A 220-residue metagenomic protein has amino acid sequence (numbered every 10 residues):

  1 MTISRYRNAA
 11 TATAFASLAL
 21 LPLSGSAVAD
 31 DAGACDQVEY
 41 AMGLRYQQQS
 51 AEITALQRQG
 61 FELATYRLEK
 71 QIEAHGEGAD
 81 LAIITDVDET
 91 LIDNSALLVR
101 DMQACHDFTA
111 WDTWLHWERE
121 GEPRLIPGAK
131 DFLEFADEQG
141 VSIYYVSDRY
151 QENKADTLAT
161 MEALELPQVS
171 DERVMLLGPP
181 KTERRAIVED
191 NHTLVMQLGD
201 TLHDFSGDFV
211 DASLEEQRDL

Functional and structural regions predicted by a protein language model:
T2-A14: Bacterial N-terminal signal peptides that target proteins for export
T2-S4, A27-T85: Non-catalytic pre-domain segments flanking phosphatase-related domains
A12-P22: Bacterial N-terminal signal peptides
D30-A34, A51, Y150-L220: C-terminal cap/substrate-recognition subdomain and adjoining C-terminal extension of metal-dependent phosphatase-like
E73-A82, L91-P123: Active-site neighborhood of HAD-like aspartate-dependent phosphohydrolases
G78-L81, E138-Y144, Q168-E172, N191-L194: Loop/turn elements at helix/coil->beta-strand transitions in domains of secreted/extracellular proteins
A82-T85, I92-D93, S142-S147, V195-L198: Structural recognition of the beta-strand scaffold that forms the well-ordered cores of secreted hydrolase catalytic
L115-Y144: Short, acidic loop-to-helix structural element flanking the phosphoryl-transfer center in phosphate-processing enzymes
